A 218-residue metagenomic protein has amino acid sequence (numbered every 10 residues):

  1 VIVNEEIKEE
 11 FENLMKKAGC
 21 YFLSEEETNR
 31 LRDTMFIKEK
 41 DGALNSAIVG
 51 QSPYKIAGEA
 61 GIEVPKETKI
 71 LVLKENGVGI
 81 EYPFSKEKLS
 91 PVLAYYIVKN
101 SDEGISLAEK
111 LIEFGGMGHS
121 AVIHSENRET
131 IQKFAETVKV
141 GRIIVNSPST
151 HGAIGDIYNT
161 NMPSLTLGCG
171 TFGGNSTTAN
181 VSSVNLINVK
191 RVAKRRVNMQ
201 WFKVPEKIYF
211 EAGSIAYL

Functional and structural regions predicted by a protein language model:
V1-G79, S106: ALDH superfamily catalytic-core signature
N4, K8, N45-V49, P53 (+7 more regions): Generic structural signal for well-ordered, non-membrane alpha-helical segments in soluble metabolic enzymes
F11, F134, S164, F202-K203 (+1 more regions): Aromatic-residue hotspot detector
S24-E25, S182, E211: Helix N-cap / beta->alpha transition motif
G42-A43, A121, I208: A generic secondary-structure micro-motif detector that highlights 1-2 residue hydrophobic/ambivalent hotspots embedded
I62-M199: Conserved C-terminal structural/oligomerization subdomain of aldehyde/semialdehyde dehydrogenase
M199-L218: An N-terminal, well-structured beta->alpha segment
